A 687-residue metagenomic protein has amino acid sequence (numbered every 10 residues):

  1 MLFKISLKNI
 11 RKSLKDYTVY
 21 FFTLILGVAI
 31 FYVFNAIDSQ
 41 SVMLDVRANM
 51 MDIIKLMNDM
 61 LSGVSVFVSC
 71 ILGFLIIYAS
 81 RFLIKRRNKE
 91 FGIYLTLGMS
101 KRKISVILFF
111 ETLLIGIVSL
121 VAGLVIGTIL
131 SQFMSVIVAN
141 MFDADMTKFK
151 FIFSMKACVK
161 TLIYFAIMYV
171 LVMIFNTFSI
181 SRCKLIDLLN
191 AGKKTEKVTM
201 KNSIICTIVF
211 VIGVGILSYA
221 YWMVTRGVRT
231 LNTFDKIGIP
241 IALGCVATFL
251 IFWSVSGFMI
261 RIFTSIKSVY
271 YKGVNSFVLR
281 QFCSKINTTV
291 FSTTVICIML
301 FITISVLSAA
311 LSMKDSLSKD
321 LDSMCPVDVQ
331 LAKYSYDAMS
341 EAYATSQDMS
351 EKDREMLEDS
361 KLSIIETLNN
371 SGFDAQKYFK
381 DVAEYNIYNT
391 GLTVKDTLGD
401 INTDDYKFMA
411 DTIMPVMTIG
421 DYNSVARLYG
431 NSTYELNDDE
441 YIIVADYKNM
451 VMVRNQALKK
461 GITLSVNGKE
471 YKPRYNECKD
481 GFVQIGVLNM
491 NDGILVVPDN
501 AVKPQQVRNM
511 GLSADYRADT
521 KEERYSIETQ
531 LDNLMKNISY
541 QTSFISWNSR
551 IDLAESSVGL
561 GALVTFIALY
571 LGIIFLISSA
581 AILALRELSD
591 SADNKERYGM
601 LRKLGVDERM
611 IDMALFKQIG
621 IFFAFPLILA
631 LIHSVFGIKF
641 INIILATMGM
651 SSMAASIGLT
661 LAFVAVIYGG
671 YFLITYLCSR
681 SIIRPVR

Functional and structural regions predicted by a protein language model:
M1-V28, E196-I212, W253-L300, D593: N-terminal Sec/SRP start-transfer signal
K4, R182-V198, A592-D593, S681-R687: Short cytosolic juxtamembrane segments of multi-pass membrane proteins
L14-Y20, L108-I126, L162, A166 (+3 more regions): Selective transmembrane-helix segments that form parts of the transport pathway or gating/packing helices in multipass
K15-F22, V33-F67, L83-K85, G227-A247 (+5 more regions): Peri-transmembrane interface segments
A29-M43, Y78-F82, I115-A144, A157-R182 (+5 more regions): Small-residue-rich transmembrane alpha-helices
F34-N35, S65-G92, I104, N176 (+1 more regions): A hydrophobic alpha-helix feature that marks transmembrane segments and, especially, their cytosolic C-terminal ends
L321-A562: Nucleotide-cofactor and metal-assisted catalytic machinery
